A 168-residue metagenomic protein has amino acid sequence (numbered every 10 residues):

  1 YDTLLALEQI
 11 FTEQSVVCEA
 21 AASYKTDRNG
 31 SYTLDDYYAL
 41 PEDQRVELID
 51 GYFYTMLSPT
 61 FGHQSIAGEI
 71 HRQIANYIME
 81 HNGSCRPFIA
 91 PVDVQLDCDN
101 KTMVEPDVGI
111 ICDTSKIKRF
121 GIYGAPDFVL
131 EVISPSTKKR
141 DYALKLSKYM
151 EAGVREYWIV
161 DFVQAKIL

Functional and structural regions predicted by a protein language model:
Y1-L168: Gly/Pro/Ser/Thr-rich low-complexity, intrinsically disordered segments predominantly at protein N-termini
